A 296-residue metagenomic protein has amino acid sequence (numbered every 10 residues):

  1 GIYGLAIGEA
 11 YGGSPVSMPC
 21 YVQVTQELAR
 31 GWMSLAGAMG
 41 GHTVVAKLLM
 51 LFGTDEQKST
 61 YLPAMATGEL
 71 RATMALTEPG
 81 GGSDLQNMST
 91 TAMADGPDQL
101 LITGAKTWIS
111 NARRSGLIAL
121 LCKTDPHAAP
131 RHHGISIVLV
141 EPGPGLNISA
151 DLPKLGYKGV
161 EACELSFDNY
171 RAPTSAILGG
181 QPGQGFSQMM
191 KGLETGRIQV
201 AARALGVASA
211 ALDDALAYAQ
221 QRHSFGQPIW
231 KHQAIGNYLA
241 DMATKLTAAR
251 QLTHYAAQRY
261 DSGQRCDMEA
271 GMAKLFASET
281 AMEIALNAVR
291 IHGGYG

Functional and structural regions predicted by a protein language model:
G1-G31, L35-A36, G40, F52-Q57 (+7 more regions): Alpha-helical interface subdomain recognition
T25-A29, L121-C122, V140-G145, D168-A172: Short Ser/Thr-interspersed hydrophobic loop/turn segments at strand-loop and sheet-helix junctions that line or gate
R30, T107-R113, Y157, T195-G196: Glycine-rich phosphate/pyrophosphate-binding beta-alpha loops
G68-L76, L121: A short, Trp-centered hydrophobic/proline-enriched beta-strand micro-motif
N87, G145-P173: Flexible, small-/acidic-enriched active-site or ligand-binding loops
T90-M93: A structural signal for short hydrophobic beta-strand segments in well-ordered beta-sheet cores
Q99-N147: A short core secondary-structure module
L165-S187: Long, acidic (Asp/Glu-rich), low-complexity accessory segments flanking structured domains
